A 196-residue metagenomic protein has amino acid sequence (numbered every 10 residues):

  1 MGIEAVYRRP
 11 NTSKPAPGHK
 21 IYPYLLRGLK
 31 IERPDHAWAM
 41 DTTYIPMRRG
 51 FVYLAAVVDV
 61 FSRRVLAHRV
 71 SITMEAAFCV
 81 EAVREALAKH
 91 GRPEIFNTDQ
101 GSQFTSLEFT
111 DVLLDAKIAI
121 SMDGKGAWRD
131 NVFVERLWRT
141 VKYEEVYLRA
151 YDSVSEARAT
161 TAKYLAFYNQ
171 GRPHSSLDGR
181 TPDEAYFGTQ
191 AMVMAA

Functional and structural regions predicted by a protein language model:
M1-A196: Charged DNA-binding/catalytic regions of mobile-element recombinases
